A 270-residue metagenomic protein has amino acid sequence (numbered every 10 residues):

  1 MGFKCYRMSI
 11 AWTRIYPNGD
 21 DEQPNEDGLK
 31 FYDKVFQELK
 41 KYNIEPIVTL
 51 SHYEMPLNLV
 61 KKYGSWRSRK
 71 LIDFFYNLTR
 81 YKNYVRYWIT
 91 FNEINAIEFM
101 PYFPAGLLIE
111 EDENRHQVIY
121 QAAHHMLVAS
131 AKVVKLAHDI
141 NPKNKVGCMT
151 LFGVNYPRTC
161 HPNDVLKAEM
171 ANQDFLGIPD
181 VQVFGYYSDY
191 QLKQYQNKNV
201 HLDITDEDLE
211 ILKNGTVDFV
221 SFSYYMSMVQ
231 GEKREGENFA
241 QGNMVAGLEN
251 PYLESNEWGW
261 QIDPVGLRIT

Functional and structural regions predicted by a protein language model:
M1-G2: N-terminal carbohydrate-binding accessory modules
I10-P24: Glycine-rich, proline-tolerant flexible connector loops at the mouths of alpha/beta enzymes
N18-D20, L29-T270: Active-site region of glycoside hydrolase catalytic domains
